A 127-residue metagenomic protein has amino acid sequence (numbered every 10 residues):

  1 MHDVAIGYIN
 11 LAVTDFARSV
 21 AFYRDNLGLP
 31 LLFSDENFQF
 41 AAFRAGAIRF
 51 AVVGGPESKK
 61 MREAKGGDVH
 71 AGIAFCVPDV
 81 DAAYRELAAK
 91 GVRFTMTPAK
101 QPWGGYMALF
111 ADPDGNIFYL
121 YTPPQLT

Functional and structural regions predicted by a protein language model:
M1-G7, P30-F75, Y84-A111, T122-T127: Vicinal oxygen chelate
S19, Y23-R24, L87, G115: Conserved active-site tyrosine of GNAT-family acetyltransferases
I117-L120: Short glycine-/small-residue motifs
